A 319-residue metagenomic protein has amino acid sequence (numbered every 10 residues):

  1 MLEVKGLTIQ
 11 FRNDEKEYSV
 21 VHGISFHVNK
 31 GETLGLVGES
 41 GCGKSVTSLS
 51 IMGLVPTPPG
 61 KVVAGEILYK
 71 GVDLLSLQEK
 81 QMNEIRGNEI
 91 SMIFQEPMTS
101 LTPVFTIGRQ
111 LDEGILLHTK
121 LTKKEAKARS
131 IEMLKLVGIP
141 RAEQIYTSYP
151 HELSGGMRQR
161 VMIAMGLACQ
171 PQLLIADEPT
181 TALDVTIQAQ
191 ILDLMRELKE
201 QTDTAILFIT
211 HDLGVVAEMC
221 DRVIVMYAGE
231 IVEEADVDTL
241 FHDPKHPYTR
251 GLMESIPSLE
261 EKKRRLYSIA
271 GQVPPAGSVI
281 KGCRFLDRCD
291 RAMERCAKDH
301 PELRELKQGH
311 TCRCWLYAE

Functional and structural regions predicted by a protein language model:
E39, I175, P179, L183-R264: P-loop NTP-binding/switch modules centered on Walker-like glycine-rich loops
E66-D73, K124-Q144, M253: Conserved ABC ATPase "signature" region
L74-S91, L117, T239-P244, P274-I280: ABC ATPase NBD coupling module
P140-E143, E234-E319: Short catalytic/signature loops enriched in Gly
S148-L153, M157: Conserved ABC ATPase signature
A168-Q172: A short, proline-enriched helix->beta-strand linker immediately N-terminal to the Walker B motif in ABC-type P-loop
